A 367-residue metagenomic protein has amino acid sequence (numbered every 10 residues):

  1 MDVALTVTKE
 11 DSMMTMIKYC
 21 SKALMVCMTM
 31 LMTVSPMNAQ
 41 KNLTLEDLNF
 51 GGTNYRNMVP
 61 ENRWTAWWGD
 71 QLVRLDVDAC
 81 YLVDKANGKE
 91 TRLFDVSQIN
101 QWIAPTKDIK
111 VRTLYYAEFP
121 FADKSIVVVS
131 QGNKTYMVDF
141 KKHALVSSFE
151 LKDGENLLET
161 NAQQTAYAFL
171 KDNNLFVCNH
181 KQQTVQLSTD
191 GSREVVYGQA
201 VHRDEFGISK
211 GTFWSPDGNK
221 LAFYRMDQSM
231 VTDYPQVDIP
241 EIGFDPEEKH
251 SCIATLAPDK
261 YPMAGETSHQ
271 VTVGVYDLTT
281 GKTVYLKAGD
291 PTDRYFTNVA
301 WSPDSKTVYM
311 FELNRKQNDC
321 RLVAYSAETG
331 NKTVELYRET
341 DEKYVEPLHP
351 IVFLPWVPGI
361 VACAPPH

Functional and structural regions predicted by a protein language model:
V3-M13: Short, Lys/Arg-enriched N-terminal segments with co-localized hydrophobic residues within the first ~10-30 amino acids
A4-L5, I17, S35: Short, low-complexity, intrinsically disordered N-terminal modules that encode targeting/processing signals
A4-T6, M25, A364: Short stretches within intrinsically disordered, low-complexity N-terminal or propeptide regions
M14-M25: Bacterial N-terminal signal peptides that target proteins for export
A23-T33: Bacterial N-terminal signal peptides
A39-H367: Beta-propeller folds
